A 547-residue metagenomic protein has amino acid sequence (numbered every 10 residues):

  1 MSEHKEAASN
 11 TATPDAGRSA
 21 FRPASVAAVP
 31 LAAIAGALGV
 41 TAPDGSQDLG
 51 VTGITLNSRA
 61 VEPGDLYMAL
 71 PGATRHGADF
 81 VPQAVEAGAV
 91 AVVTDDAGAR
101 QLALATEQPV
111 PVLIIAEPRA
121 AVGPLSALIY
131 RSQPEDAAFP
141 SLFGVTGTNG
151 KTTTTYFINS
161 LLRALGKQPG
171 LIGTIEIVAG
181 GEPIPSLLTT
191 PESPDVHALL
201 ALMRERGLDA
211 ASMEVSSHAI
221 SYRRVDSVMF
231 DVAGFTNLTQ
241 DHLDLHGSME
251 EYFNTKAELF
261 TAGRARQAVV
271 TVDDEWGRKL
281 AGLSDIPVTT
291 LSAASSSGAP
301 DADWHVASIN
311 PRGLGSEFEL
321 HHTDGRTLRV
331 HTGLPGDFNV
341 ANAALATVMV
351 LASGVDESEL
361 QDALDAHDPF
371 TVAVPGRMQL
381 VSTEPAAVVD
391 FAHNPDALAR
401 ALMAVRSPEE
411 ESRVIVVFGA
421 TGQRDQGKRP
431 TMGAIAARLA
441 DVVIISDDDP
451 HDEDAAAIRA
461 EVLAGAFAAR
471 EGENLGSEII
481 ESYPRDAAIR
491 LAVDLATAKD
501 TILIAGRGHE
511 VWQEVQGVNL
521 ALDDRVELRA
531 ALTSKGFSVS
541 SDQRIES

Functional and structural regions predicted by a protein language model:
M1-A42, A60-L66, H76, R163 (+3 more regions): ATP-dependent carboxylate-amine ligase
S2-T146, T154-G166, P300-A302, H367 (+4 more regions): Short, basic phosphate-binding NTP loop
I34, D65, A84, L125 (+13 more regions): Residue-level signal for inorganic ion chemistry
D79-A89, V112-E117, A121, D231-T236 (+4 more regions): A short, gly/pro- and small-residue-rich
E86, V90-D96, V269-V272, V417-F418 (+1 more regions): Short internal beta-strands
D96-G98, T174-I175, S216-H218, L238 (+4 more regions): Short, ordered loop/turn segments at secondary-structure junctions
A99-T106, F230-A386, G465, A469-I479 (+1 more regions): Acidic, Mg2+-coordinating active-site environments of NTP-dependent enzymes
A121-V272, W276-S284, E409, V539: Phosphate-binding loop of NTP-binding sites
